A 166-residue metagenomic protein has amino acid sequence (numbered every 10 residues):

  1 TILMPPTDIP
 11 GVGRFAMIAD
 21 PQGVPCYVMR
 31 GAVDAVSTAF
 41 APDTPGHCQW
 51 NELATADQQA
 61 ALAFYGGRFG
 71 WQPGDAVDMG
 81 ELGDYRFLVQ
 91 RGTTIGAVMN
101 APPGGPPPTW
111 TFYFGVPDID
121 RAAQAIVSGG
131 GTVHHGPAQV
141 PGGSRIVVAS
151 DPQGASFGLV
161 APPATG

Functional and structural regions predicted by a protein language model:
T1-Q22, D57-Q59, Q90-R91, Y113-S156: Vicinal oxygen chelate
T7-P10, V36-A39, G80: Short, surface-exposed recognition loops or helix-turn segments adjacent to catalytic cores
P10, T44-H47, G104-T109, P141: Short glycine-enriched loop/turn motifs at secondary-structure junctions
G11-R14, P25-C26, A35-S37: Short, well-ordered, mixed-charge alpha-helical segments that flank or form enzyme active sites
V12, D43, Q72, V98-A101 (+3 more regions): Surface-exposed loop/turn and secondary-structure junction residues enriched for glycine/proline
A19-V33, Q72-T109, P117, D151-P152 (+1 more regions): Conserved short beta-strand elements that form part of the metal-binding/catalytic scaffold of enzyme active sites
M29-A63, R68-G74, T109-F112, V160-G166: N-terminal beta-strand motif that seeds the catalytic metal site of vicinal oxygen chelate
